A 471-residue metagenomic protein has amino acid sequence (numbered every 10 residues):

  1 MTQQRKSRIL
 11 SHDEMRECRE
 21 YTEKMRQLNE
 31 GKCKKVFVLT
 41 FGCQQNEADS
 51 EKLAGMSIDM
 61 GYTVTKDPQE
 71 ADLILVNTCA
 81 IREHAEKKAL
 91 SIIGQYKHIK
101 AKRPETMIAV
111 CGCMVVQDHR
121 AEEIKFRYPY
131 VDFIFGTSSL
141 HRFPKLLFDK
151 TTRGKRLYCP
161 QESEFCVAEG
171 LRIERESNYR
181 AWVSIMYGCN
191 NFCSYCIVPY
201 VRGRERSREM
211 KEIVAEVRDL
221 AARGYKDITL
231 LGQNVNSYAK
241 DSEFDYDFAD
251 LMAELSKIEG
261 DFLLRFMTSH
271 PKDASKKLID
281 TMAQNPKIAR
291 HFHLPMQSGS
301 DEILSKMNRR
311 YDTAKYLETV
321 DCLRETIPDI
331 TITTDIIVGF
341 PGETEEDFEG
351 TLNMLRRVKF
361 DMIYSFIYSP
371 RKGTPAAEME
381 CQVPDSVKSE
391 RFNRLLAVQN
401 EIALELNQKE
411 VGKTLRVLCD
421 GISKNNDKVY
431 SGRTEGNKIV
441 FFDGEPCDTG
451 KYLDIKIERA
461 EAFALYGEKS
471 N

Functional and structural regions predicted by a protein language model:
M1-Y238, K277, A314-E325, R356-R357 (+3 more regions): Proteins enriched for Cys/Gly/acidic motifs involved in redox and nucleic-acid/cofactor modification
C43, A239-S256, G260, M307-R310 (+1 more regions): Radical SAM enzyme [4Fe-4S]-AdoMet core and its adjacent flexible, acidic and glycine-rich loops/tails across
L90-G94, M210, F244-D250, D312 (+1 more regions): Charged helix-capping and loop-helix junction motifs
E105-V110, Q117-H119, A222-E345, R356: Conserved SAM/AdoMet-binding glycine-rich loop
E176-Y179, C189-N191, I288, S298 (+5 more regions): Short flexible coil/turn linkers enriched for glycine and charged/polar residues that connect secondary-structure
C193, I213, L230, F266 (+7 more regions): Conserved, mostly hydrophobic/aromatic
E343, G350, K359-F360: Contiguous mid-protein beta-loop-alpha structural module that forms a pocket-lining wall or clamp of enzyme active
E378-N471: Terminal RNA-binding accessory module
